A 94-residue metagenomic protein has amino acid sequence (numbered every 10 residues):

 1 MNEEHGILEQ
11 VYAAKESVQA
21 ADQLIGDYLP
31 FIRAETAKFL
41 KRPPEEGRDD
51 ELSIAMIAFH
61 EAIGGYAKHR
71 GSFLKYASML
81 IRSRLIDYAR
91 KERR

Functional and structural regions predicted by a protein language model:
M1-R94: Alpha-helical promoter-recognition and RNA polymerase-docking modules of transcription initiation factors, dominated by
